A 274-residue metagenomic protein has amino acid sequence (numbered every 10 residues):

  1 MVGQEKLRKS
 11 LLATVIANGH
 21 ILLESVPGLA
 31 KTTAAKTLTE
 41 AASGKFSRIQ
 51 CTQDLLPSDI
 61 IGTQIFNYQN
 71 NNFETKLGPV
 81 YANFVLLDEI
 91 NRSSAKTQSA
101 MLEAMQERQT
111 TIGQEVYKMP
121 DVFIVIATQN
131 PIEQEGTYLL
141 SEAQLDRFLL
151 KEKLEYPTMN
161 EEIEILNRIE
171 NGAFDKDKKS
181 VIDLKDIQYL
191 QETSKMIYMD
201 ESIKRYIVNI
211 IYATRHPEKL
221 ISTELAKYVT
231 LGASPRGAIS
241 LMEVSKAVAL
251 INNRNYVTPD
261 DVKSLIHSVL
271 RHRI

Functional and structural regions predicted by a protein language model:
M1-L7, I197-Y198: Dynamic helix-loop-helix/coil hinge segments at AAA+ ATPase domain boundaries and subdomain interfaces
K9-A13, F66-L86: Conserved alpha-helical scaffold flanking the Walker A/P-loop in AAA+ ATPase domains
L12-T52: Walker A/P-loop
I21, V85, F123: Conserved beta-strand position immediately N-terminal to the Walker
S25, D88-E89, A100: Walker B catalytic acidic pair
V26, I60, T128: P-loop (Walker A) phosphate-binding loop of NTP-binding proteins
N67-N71, E89-T97, M105-I197, K246-V248: Canonical AAA+ ATPase core
A173-I274: Basic, amphipathic alpha-helical bundle interface domains used for macromolecular binding and assembly
